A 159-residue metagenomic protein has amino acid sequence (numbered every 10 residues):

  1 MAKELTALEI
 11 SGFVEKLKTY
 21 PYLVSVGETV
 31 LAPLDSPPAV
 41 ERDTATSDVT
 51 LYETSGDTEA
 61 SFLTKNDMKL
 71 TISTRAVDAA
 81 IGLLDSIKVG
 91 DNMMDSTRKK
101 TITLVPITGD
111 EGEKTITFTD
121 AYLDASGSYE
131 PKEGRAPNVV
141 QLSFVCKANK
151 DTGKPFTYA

Functional and structural regions predicted by a protein language model:
A2-A79, Y122-V139: Solvent-exposed edge beta-strands and adjacent loop segments that serve as assembly or binding interfaces
E15-L17, K99, G153: Generic cytosolic/nucleocytoplasmic N-terminal low-complexity/intrinsically disordered segments
T44, T74-D78, P106-D110, D120-Y122 (+1 more regions): Beta-strand elements of well-folded, non-transmembrane domains
K69-S73, T101-T103, Q141-V145: Beta-strand secondary-structure signal
A79-L84, G153-K154: Short, conserved charged micro-motifs
L84-T115: Short, acidic/charged, Gly/Pro-enriched secondary-structure junctions
K114-A159: Mixed-charge, glycine-accented linear interaction segment located at domain edges/termini
